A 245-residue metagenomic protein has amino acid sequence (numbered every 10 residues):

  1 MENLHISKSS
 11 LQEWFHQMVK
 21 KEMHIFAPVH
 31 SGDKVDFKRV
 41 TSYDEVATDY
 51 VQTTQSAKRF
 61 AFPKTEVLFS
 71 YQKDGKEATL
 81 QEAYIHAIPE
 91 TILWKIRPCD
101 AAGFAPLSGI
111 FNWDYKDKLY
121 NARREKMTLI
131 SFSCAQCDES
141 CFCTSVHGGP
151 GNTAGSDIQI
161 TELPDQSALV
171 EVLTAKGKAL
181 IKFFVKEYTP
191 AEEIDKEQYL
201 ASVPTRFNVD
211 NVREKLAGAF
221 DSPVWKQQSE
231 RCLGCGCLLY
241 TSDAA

Functional and structural regions predicted by a protein language model:
M1-K215, W225: Iron-sulfur-associated redox domains of electron-transfer enzymes in respiratory and anaerobic energy metabolism
I88-E90, S222-C235: Immediate flanking context of iron-sulfur cluster ligation sites
A102, C235-L238: Cys/His-rich metal-chelating microdomains
G218-A219: Outer-membrane beta-barrel transmembrane strand signature
Y240-A245: Conserved small/polar residues in nucleotide/adenosyl-binding loops
